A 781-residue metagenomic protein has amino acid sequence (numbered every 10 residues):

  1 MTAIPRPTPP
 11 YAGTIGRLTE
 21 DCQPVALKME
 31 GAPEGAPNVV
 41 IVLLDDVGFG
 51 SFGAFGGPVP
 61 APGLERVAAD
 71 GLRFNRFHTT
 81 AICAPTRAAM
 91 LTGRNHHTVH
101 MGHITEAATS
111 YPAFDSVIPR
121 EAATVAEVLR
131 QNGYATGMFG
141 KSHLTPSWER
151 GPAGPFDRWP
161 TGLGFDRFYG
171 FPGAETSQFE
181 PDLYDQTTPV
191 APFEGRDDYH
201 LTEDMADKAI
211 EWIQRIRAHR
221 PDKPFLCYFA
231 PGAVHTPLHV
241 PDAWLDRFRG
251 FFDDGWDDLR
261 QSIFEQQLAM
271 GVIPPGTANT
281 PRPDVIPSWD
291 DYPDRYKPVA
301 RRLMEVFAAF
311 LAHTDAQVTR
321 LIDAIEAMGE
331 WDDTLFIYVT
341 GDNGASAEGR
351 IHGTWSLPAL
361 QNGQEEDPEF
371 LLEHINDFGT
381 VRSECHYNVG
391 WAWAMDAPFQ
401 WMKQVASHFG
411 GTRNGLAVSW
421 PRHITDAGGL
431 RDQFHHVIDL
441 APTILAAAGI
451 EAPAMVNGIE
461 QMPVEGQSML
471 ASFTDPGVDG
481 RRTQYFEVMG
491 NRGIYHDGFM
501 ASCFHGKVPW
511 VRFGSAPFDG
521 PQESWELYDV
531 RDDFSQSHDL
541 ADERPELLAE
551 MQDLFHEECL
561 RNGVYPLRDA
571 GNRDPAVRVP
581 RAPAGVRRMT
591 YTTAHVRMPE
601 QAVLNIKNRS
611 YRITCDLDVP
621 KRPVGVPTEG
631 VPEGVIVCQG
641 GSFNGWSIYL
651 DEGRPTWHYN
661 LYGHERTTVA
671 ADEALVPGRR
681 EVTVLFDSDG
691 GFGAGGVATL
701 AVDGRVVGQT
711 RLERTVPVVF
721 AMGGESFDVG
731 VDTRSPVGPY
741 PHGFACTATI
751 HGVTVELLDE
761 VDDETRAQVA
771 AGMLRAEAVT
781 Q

Functional and structural regions predicted by a protein language model:
M1-E526, F534-D553, L567, R588-T592 (+4 more regions): Formylglycine-dependent sulfatase
D284-V285, A549-E550, E558-C559, G563-G571 (+1 more regions): Substrate-binding clefts and catalytic carboxylate motifs of secreted carbohydrate-active enzymes
A447, F534, E558-R561, E756 (+1 more regions): Hydrophobic alpha-helical segments
R531-S535, G704-V707: Asp-box/BNR beta-propeller loop motif
P566-Q781: Extracellular glycan-associated modules
